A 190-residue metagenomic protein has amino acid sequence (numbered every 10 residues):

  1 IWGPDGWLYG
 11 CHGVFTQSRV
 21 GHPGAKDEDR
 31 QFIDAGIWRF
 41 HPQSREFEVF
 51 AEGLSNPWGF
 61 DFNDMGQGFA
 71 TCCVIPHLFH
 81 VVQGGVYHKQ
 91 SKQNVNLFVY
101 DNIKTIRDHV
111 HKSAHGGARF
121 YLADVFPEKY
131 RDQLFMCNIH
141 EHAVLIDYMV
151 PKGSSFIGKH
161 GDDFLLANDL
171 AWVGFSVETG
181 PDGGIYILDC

Functional and structural regions predicted by a protein language model:
I1-C190: Beta-propeller blade termini and top-face loops
